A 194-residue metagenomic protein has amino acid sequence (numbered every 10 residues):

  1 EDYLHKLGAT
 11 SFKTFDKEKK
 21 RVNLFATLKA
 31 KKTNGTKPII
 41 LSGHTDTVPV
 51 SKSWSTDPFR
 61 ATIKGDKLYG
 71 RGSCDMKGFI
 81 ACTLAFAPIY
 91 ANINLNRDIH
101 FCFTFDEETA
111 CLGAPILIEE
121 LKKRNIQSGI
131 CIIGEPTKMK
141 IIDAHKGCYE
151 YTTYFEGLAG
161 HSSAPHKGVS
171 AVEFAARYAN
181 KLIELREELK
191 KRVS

Functional and structural regions predicted by a protein language model:
E1-R71, N92-L95: Acidic/His- and Gly-rich active-site-bordering loop/insert found across diverse amide/peptide-bond hydrolases
H5, L95, K122-K123, N180-E188: Generic secondary-structure signature for well-ordered alpha-helical cores
K29, Y154-L158: Solvent-exposed residues in well-ordered beta-strands and their adjoining turns, especially edge/terminal strands
P49-I63, S128, D143-Y154: Acidic-glycine-rich active-site phosphate/pyrophosphate-binding loop
D66-A81, E108, H166-V172: Short, conserved micro-motifs enriched in small and acidic residues
M76-E150: Acidic/histidine-rich catalytic neighborhood of metal-dependent amide-processing enzymes
S162-S194: Acidic-enriched catalytic cores of C-N bond-cleaving enzymes acting on peptides and small amides
